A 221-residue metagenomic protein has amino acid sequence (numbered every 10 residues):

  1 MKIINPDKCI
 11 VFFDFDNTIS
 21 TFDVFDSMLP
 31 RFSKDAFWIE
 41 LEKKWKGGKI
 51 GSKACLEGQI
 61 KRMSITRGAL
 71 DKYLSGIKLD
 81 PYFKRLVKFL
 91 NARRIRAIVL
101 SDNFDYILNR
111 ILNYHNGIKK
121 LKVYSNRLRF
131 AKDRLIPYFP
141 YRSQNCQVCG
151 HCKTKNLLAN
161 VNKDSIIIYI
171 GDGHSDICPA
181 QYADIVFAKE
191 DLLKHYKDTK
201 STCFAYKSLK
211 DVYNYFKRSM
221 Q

Functional and structural regions predicted by a protein language model:
M1-K53, E57-K61: Active-site neighborhood of HAD-like aspartate-dependent phosphohydrolases
K2, Y82-R96, N103-Q221: C-terminal cap/substrate-recognition subdomain and adjoining C-terminal extension of metal-dependent phosphatase-like
F12-D14, L100, I170: Short hydrophobic segments within beta-strands
S20, R62, S75, N145 (+1 more regions): Catalytic cores of large soluble enzymes that bind and process phosphate-bearing ligands
F32, G76-I77, V99, I167: Residue-level marker of alpha-helix boundaries and capping positions
S33, S64, K78, N116 (+1 more regions): Short conserved AdoMet
D35-E42, R67-L70, I118-K120: Short, surface-exposed acidic
I50-R85, R93-I95: Metal-dependent phosphoesterase signature
